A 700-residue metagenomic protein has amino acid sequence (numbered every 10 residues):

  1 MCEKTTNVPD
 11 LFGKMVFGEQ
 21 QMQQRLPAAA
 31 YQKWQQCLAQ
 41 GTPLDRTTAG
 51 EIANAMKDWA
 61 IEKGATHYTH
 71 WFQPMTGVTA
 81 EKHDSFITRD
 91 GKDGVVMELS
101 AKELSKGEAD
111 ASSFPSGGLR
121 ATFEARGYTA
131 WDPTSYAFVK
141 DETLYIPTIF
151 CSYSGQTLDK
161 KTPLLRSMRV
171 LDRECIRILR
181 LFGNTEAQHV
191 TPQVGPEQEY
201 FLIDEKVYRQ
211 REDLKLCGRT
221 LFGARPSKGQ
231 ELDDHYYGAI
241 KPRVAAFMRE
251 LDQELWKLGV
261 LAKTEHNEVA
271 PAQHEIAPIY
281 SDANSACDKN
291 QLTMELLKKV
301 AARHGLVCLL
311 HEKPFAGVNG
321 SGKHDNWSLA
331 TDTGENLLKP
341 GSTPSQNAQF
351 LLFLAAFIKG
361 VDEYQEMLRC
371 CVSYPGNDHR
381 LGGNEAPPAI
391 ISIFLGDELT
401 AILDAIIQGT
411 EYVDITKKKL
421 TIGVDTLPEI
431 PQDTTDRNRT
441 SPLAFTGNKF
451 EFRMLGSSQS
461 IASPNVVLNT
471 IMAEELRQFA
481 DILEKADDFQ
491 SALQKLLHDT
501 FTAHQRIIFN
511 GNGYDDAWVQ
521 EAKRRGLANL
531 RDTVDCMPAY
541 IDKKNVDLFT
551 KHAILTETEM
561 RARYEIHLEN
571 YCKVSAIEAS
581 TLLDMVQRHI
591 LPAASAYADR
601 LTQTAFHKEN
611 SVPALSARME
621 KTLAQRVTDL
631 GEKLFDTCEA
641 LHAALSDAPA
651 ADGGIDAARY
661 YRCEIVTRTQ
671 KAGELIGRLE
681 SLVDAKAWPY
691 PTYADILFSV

Functional and structural regions predicted by a protein language model:
M1, T5-Q20, R169, R173 (+2 more regions): Flexible inter-domain linker/hinge segments
D10-E124: Active-site core of metal-dependent hydrolases
T47, H67-H70, H266-E268, H324-N326: Histidine-centered active-site/metal-ligand motif
T48-I52, F72-P74, K102-E103, F150 (+4 more regions): Active-site-proximal loop/turn and secondary-structure-junction residues that shape catalytic pockets, frequently
A65, T69-Q73, K289-R303, L329 (+3 more regions): Hydrophobic/aromatic-rich, well-ordered segments within soluble, folded domains that form packed cores
G77-D93, S112, R211, G218-T220 (+4 more regions): Short linear, low-complexity motifs centered on an aromatic residue
E124-L310, N319-G322, L329-E565: Glycine-rich, acidic/polar active-site loops that bind/position phosphate-bearing ligands
L497-V700: C-terminal amphipathic alpha-helical interaction region
